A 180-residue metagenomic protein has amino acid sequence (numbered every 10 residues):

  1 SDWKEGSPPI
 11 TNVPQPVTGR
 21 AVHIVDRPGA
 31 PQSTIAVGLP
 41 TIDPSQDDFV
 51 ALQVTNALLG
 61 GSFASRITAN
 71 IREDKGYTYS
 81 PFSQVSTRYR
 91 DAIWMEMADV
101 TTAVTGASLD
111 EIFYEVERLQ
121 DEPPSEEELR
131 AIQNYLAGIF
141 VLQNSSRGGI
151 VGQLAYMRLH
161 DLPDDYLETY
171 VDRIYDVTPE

Functional and structural regions predicted by a protein language model:
D2-G6, Y114-P124: A common structural junction motif
D2-Q46, A57-A107, E127-E128, I132 (+3 more regions): Non-catalytic beta-strand/loop surface segments
A51, T55, S108-E111: Short amphipathic alpha-helical coupling segments at ligand-binding clamshell hinges and other catalytic/signaling
N56, F113-E117, A137, E168-V171: Amphipathic alpha-helical segments within well-ordered protein domains
N56-G60, M97, E117, D121 (+1 more regions): Amphipathic alpha-helical interaction elements
Q120, L162-E168: C-terminal soluble interaction/assembly domains
G152-D161: Short glycine/proline-rich, acidic loop/turn segments that cap or connect secondary-structure elements
